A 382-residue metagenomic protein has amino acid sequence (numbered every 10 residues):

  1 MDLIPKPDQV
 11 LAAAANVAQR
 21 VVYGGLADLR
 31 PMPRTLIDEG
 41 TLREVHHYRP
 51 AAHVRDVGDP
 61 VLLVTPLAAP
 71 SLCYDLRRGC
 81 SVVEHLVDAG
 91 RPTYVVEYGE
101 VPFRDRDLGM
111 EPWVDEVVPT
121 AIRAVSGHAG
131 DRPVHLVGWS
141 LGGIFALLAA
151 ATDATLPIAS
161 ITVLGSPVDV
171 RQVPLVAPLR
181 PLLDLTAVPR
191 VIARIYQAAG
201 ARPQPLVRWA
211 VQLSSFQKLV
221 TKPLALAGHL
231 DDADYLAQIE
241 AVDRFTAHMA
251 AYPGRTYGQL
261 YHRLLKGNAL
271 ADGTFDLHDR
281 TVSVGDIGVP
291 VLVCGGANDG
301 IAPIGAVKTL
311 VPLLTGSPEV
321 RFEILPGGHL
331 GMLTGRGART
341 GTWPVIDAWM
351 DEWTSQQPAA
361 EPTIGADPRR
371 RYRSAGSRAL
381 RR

Functional and structural regions predicted by a protein language model:
M1-L3, G127, D131, F145-R255: Alpha/beta-hydrolase-fold enzymes
R30-P102: Short, surface-exposed "cap/lid" segments of acyl-processing enzymes
D107-H128: Alpha/beta-hydrolase active-site loop
L136-G138, L164, C294: Short beta-strand immediately N-terminal to the catalytic nucleophile in serine-hydrolase-like folds
V137-G142, A146: Gly/Ala-rich beta-loop-alpha elbow adjacent to hydrolase catalytic centers
I287, V293-G295, D299: Short beta-strand/loop motif that positions the catalytic acidic residue of the alpha/beta-hydrolase fold
G300-A306: Conserved alpha/beta-hydrolase "acid-adjacent" motif
F322, P326-G341: Catalytic histidine-centered segment of alpha/beta-hydrolase-like enzymes
